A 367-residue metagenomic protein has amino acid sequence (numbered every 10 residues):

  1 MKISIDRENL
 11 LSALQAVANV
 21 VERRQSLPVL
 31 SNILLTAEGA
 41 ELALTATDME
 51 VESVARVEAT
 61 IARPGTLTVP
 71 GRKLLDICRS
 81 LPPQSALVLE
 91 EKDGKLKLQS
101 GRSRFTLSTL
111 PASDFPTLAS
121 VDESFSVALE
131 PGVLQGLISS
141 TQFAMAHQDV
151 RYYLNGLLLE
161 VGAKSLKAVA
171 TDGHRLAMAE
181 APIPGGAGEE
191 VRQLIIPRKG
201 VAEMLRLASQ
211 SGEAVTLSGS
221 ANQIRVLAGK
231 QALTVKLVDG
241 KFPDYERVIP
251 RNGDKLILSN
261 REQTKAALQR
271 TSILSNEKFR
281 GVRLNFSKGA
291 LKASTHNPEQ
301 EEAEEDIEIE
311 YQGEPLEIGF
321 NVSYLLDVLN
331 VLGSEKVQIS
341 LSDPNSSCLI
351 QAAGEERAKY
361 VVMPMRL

Functional and structural regions predicted by a protein language model:
M1-L367: Structural preference for solvent-exposed beta-strand-turn elements and adjacent flexible terminal/loop segments within
